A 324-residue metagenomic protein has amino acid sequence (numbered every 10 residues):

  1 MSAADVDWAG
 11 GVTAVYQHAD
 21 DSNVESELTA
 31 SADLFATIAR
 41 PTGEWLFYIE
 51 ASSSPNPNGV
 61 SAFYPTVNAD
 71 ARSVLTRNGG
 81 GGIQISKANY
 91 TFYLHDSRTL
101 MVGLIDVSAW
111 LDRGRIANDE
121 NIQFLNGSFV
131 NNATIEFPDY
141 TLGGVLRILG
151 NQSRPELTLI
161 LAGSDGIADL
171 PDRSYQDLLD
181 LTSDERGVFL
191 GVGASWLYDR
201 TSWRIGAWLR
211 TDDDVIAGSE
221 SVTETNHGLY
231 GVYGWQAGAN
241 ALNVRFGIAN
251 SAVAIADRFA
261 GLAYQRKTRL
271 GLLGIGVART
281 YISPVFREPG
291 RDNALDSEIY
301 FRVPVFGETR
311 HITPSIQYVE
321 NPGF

Functional and structural regions predicted by a protein language model:
S2-D21, G43-F47, P55, I122-Q123 (+1 more regions): Transmembrane beta-strand segments of Gram-negative outer membrane beta-barrel proteins
G11-Q17, E50-S54, I105-V107, I160-S164 (+4 more regions): Outer-membrane beta-barrel pore domains and translocons
Y16-H18, V24-A32, G81-S86, P138-L142 (+4 more regions): Residues that define the transmembrane beta-barrel architecture of outer-membrane proteins
H18-S26, N58-F63, R113-D119, A168-D180 (+4 more regions): Outer-membrane beta-barrel translocator domains and adjoining extracellular loop/strand segments of Gram-negative
T29-S164, A254-G261, K267, L272-V285: Outer membrane beta-barrel
T42, N151-L157, S195-V285, L295: Detector for outer-membrane/organellar transmembrane beta-barrel domains, recognizing the amphipathic beta-strand
F47, I275, E288-R291, L295-F324: Predominantly the C-terminal beta-signal and adjacent terminal strand-loop region of outer-membrane beta-barrel
L146, T158-V215: Membrane-embedded hairpin module used as a gating/binding unit in multi-pass transport and secretion proteins
